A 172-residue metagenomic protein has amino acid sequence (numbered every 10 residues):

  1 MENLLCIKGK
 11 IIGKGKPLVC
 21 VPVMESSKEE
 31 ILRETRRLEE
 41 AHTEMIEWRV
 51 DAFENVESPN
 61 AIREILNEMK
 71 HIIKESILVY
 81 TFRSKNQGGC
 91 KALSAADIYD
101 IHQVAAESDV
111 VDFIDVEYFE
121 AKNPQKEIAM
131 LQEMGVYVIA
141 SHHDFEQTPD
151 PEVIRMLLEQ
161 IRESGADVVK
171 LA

Functional and structural regions predicted by a protein language model:
M1-R33: N-terminal amphipathic alpha-helix/helix-capping segment at the start of soluble metabolic enzymes
N3, K8, F53-M69, S94 (+2 more regions): Active-site-adjacent beta->alpha loops and helix N-cap segments on the catalytic face of soluble alpha/beta enzymes
I11-G13, T35-H42, N60-E75, V104-D109 (+2 more regions): Acidic (Asp/Glu)-rich catalytic clusters
K14-V19, I73-G88, E133-H143: Short beta-strand/loop segments at the ligand-binding rim of alpha/beta enzyme cores
M24, M45-N55, I98, A106-K122 (+2 more regions): Catalytic beta/alpha-barrel core
S26-E39, L93-A105, D150-Q160: Short, acidic/polar
E34-F53, E68, L78, C90 (+1 more regions): N-terminal beta-strand-loop-alpha-helix module at the start of alpha/beta ligand-binding or catalytic domains
L78-V116: Glycine/small-residue-rich loop that forms an oxyanion/phosphate-binding "nest" at active or ligand-binding sites
